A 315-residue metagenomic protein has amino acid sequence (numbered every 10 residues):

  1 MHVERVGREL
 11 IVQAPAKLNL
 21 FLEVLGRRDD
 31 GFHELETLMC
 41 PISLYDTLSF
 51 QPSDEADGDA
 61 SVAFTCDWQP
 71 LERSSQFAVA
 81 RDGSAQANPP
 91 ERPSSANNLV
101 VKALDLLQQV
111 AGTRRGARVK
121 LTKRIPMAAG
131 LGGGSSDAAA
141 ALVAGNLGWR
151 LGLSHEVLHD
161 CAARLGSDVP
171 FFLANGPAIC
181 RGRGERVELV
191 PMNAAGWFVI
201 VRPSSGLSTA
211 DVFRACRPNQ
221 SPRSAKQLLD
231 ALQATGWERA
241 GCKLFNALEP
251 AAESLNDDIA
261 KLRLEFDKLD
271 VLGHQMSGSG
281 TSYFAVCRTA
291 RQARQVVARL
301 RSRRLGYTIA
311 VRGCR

Functional and structural regions predicted by a protein language model:
M1-A129, L147, L151-E156, N193 (+1 more regions): ATP-binding N-lobe of GHMP and related small-molecule kinases
H2-E4, C40-P41, A163-R164, P170-L173 (+2 more regions): Solvent-exposed alpha-helices and their adjacent loops that cap or buttress functional pockets in soluble metabolic
F21, Q51, T65-D67, K120-T122 (+5 more regions): Solvent-exposed beta-strand sheet faces enriched in polar/charged residues
D46-F50, D168-F172, A178, Y283-A285: Short beta-strand scaffold segments in enzyme catalytic cores
P93, N97, K120-W149, S167 (+1 more regions): Glycine/serine-rich anion-binding loops at beta->alpha junctions that coordinate negatively charged ligand groups
G116, A138, L142-I179: Contiguous, small/hydrophobic- and glycine-enriched helical/loop subdomains that border and often "cap" functional
F172-G273, R288-R294, A298-R315: Conserved, helical-rich catalytic subdomain that frames metal- and/or nucleotide-binding sites in enzyme alpha/beta
